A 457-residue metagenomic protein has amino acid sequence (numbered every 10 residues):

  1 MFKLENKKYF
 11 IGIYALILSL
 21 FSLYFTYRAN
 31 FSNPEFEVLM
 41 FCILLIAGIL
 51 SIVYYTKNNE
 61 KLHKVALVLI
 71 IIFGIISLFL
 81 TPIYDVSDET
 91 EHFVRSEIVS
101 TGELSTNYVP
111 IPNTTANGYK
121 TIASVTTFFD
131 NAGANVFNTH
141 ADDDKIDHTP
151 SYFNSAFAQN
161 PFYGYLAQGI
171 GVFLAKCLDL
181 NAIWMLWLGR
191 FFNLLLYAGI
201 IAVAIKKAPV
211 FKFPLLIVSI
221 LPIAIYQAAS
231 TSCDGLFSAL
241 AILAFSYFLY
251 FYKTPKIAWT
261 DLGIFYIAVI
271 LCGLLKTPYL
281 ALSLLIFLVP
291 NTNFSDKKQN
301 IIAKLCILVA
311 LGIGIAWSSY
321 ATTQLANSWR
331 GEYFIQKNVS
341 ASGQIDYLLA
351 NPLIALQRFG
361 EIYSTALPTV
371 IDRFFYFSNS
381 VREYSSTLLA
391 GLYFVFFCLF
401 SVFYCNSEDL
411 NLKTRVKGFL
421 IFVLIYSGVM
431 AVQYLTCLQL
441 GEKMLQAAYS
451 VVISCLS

Functional and structural regions predicted by a protein language model:
F2-I75, A303-L311, T414-F419: Start-transfer (signal-anchor) and selected internal transmembrane alpha helices of multi-pass inner/ER membrane
K7-I11, L180-I183, I201-P222: Transmembrane-helix signature of polytopic, membrane-embedded enzymes that assemble or transfer cell-envelope glycans
P34, S230-F237: Short acidic/glycine- and proline-prone juxtamembrane loop motifs at membrane-interface regions of multi-pass membrane
L45-I46, Y247-P255, L280-G312, L410: Perimembrane helix-loop-helix junctions
I49, V203, L236-T254, I267: Specific aromatic-rich, kink-prone transmembrane helix
T101-L188: Interfacial juxtamembrane loops and adjacent helix segments that form the catalytic/substrate-binding surfaces
Y226, D261-T277, L282-L288: Membrane-interface alpha helices of multi-pass inner-membrane proteins
S319-N406: Membrane-lumen/periplasm interface segments of multi-pass, membrane-embedded glycan/lipid transferases
